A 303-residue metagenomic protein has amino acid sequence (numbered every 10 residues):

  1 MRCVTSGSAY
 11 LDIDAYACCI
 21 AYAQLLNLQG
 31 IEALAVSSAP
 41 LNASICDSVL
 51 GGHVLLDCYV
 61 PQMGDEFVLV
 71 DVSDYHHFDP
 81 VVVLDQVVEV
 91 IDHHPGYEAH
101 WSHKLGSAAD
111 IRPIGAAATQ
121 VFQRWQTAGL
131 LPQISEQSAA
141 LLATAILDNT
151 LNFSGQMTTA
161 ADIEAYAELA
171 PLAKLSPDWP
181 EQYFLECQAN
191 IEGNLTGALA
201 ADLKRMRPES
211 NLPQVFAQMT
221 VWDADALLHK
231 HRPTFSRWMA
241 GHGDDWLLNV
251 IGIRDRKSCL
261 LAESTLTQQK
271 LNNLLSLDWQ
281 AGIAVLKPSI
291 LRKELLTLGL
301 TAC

Functional and structural regions predicted by a protein language model:
M1-C303: Replace "Mg2+/Mn2+-dependent" with "divalent metal-dependent
